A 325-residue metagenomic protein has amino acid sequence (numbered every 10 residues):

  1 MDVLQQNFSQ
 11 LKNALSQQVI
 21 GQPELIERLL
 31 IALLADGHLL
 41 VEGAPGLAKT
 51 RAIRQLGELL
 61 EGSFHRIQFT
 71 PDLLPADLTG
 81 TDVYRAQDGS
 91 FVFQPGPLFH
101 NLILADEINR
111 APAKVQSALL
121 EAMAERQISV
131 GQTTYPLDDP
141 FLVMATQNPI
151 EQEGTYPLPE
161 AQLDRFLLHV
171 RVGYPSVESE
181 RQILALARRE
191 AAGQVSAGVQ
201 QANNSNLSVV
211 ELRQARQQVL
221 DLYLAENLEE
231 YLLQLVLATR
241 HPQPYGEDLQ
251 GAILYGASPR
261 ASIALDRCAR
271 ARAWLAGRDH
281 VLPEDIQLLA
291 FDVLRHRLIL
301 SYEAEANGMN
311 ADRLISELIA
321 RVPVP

Functional and structural regions predicted by a protein language model:
D2-L47, L237: Pre-Walker A (pre-P-loop) alpha-helix and adjacent loop at the N terminus of AAA/AAA+ ATPase modules, a conserved
R28-I31, Y84-L104: Conserved alpha-helical scaffold flanking the Walker A/P-loop in AAA+ ATPase domains
L33-T70: Walker A/P-loop
L39, I103, F141: Conserved beta-strand position immediately N-terminal to the Walker
G43, D106-E107, A118: Walker B catalytic acidic pair
R85-D88, A111, V115, M123-V209 (+2 more regions): Canonical AAA+ ATPase core
S196-H241, E247-S262: Conserved AAA+ ATPase small/helical "lid" subdomain
H241-P325: C-terminal engagement/docking regions of AAA+ P-loop ATPases
